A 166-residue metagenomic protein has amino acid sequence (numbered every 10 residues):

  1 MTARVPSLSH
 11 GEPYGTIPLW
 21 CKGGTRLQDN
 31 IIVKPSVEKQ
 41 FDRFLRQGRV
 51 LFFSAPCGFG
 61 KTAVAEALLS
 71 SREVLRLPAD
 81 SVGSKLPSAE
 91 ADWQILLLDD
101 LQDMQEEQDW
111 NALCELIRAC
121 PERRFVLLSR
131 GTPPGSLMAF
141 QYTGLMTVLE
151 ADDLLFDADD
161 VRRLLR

Functional and structural regions predicted by a protein language model:
S9, T16-C21: Short, positively charged and aromatic/hydrophobic N-terminal segments
D29-F41: N-terminal pre-P-loop "Q-motif" helix
D42-G48: Phosphate-binding P-loop
G48-V64: Walker A/P-loop nucleotide-binding motif
R49-F52, W93-I95, R124: Residue-level preference for the first positions of well-ordered beta-strands
A63, N111-R166: Alpha-helical sensor/transducer elements of the RecA-like P-loop NTPase core
S70-S84: Conserved catalytic segments around the Walker B and adjacent sensor/switch elements of P-loop NTPase domains
A89-D109: Conserved P-loop NTPase "ATPase switch" module shared by AAA+ and STAND
